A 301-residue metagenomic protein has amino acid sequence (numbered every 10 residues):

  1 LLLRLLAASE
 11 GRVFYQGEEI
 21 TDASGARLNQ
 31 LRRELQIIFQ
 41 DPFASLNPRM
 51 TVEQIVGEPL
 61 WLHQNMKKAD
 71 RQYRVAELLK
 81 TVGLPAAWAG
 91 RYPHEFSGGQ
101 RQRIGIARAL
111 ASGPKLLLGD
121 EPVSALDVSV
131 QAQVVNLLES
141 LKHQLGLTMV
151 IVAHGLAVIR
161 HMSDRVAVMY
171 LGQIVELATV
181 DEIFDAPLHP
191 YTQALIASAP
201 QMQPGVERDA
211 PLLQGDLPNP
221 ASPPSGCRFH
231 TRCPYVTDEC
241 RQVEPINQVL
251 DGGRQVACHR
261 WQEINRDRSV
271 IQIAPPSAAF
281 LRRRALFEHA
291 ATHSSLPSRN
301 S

Functional and structural regions predicted by a protein language model:
R4, K115-R208: P-loop NTP-binding/switch modules centered on Walker-like glycine-rich loops
G11-E19: Conserved ABC transporter NBD signature motif
E19, A69-A87, I196-A197: Conserved ABC ATPase "signature" region
I20-Q36, Q54, L62, K68 (+2 more regions): ABC ATPase NBD coupling module
R33, H94, S112, N136: Conserved signature/switch motifs of ABC ATPase nucleotide-binding domains
Y92-F96, Q100: Conserved ABC ATPase signature
L177-F287: Short catalytic/signature loops enriched in Gly
